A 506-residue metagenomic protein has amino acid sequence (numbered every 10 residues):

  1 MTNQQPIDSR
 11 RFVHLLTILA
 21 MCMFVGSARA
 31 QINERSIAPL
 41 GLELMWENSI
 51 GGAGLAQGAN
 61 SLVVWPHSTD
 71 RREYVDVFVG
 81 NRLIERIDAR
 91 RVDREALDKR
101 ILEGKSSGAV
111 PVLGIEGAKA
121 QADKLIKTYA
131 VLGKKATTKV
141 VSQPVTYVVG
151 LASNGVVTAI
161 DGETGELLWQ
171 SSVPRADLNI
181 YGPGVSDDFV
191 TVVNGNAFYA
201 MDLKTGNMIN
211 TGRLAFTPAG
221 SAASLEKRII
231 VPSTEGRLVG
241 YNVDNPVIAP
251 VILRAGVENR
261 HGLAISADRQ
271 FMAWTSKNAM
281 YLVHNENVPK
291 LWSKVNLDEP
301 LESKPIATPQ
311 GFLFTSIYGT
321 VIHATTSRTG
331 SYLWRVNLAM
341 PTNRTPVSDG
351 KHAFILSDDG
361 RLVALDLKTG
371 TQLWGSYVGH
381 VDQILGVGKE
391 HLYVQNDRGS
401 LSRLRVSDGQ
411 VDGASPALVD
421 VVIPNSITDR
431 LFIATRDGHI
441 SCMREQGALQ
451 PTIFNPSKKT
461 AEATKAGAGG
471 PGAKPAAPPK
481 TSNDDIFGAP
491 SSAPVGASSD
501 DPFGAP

Functional and structural regions predicted by a protein language model:
T2-L16: Bacterial N-terminal signal peptides that target proteins for export
H14-F24: Bacterial N-terminal signal peptides
A30-E47, Y281-V283: Blade/loop signatures of beta-propeller domains
W46-G52, K127, E166-S172, N207-G212 (+5 more regions): A short beta-strand motif characteristic of beta-propeller blades
A56-V79, R100-V157, P174-Y199, A215-V243 (+7 more regions): Repeat-blade elements of multi-bladed beta-propeller folds
G162-T164, D202-G206, N242-P246, H284-V288 (+4 more regions): Short loop/turn segments that connect beta-strands within beta-propeller blades
D244, R444-N455: Short loop/turn segments immediately following beta-strands, especially the blade-tip and inter-blade linker loops
A468-P506: Extended acidic low-complexity intrinsically disordered regions
